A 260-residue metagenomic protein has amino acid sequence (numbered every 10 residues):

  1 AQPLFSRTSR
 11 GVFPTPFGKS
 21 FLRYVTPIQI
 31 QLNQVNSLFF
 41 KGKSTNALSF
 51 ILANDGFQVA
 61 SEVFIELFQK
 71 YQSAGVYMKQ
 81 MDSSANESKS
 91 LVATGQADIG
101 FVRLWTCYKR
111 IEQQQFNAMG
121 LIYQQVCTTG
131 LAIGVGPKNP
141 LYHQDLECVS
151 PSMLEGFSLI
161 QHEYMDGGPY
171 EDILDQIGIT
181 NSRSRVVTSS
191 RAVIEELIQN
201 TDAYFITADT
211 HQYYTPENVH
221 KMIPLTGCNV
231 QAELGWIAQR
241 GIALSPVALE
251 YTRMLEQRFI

Functional and structural regions predicted by a protein language model:
A1-P14: A short LG(V/I)-centered, amphipathic sequence patch enriched for acidic residue(s) preceding the LG motif
F17, F21-Y24, A60-V63, L146 (+2 more regions): Short amphipathic alpha-helical coupling segments at ligand-binding clamshell hinges and other catalytic/signaling
F21-K43, Y251: Alpha-helical linker/hinge and terminal dimerization helices associated with HTH transcriptional regulators
T45-Q113: Central regulatory/effector-binding core of bacterial HTH transcription factors
V59-F64, C107-K109, Y142-H143, C148-I179 (+1 more regions): Secondary-structure junction motif
A93-A97, V102-R103, Y164-M222: Hydrophobic hinge/microswitch elements
R110-I111, F116-Q124, T129, L146 (+1 more regions): Beta-alpha-beta core module
Q115-L159: Flexible hinge/capping segments at coil-to-helix
